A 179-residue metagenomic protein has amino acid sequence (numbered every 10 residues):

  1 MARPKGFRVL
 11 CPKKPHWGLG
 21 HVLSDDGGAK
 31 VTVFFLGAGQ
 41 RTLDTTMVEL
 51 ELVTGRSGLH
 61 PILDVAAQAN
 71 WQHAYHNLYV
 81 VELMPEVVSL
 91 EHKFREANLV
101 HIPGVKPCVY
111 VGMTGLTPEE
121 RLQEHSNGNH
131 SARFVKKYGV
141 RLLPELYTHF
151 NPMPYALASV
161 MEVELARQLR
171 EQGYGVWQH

Functional and structural regions predicted by a protein language model:
R3-P12, H16, H21-G28, T32 (+3 more regions): GIY-YIG nuclease catalytic motif and its immediate N-terminal context
K30-E51: A short macromolecule-binding patch
T42-E49, S57-P61, E145-N151, H179: Low-complexity, flexible helical/coil segments
E124-L157: Basic nucleic-acid-binding interfaces
N127-K137, E164-V176: Short arginine-rich
S159, G175-H179: Anionic, Ser/Thr-rich low-complexity intrinsically disordered regions
